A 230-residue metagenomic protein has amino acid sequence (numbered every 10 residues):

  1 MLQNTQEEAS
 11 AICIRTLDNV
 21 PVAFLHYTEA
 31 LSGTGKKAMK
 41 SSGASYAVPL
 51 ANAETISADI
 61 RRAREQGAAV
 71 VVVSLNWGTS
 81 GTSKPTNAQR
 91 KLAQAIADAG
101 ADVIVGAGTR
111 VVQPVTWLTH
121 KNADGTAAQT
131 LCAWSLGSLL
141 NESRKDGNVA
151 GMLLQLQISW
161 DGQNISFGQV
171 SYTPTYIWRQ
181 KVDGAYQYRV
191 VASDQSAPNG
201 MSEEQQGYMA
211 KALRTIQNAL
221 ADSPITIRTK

Functional and structural regions predicted by a protein language model:
M1-K230: Acidic, metal/ion-coordinating pockets
